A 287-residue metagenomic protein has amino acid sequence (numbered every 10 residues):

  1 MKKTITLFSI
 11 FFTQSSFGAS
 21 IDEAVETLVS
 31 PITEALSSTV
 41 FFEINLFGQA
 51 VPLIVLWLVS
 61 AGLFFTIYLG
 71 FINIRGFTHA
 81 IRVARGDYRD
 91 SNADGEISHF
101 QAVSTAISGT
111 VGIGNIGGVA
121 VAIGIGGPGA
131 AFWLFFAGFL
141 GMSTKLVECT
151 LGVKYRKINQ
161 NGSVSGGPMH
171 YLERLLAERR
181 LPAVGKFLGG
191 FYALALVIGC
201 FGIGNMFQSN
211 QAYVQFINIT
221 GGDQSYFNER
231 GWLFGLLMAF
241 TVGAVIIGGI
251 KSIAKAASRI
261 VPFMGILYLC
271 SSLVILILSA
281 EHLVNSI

Functional and structural regions predicted by a protein language model:
K2-I113, G124-A130, G141, I277: N-terminal alpha-helical transmembrane segments of multi-pass membrane transport and channel/translocase proteins
T39-L53, I217-W232, A257-S258: Interfacial loop-to-helix junctions that mark the boundaries of transmembrane helices in multi-pass membrane
I54-A61, S98-A106, L181-C200, F234-L237: Select transmembrane alpha-helical segments in multipass membrane proteins
F65-I81, L188, Y192, S209-F216 (+2 more regions): Membrane-interface loop-to-helix entry segments
R75-G76, D94-I97, A122, P128 (+2 more regions): Interfacial helix-loop-helix linkers and transmembrane-helix boundary segments in multi-pass membrane proteins
N92-I125, L151-K154, Q160-L175, F191-V197: Alpha-helical membrane segments and immediately flanking helix-loop junctions that form or couple to the substrate/ion
G138-T150, K154-Y155, L175, I198-G202: Mid-bilayer segments of alpha-helical transmembrane spans in multi-pass integral membrane proteins that mediate
K157, H170-L181, Q208-G231: Helix-loop-helix connectors at the membrane interface of multi-pass transporters/channels
